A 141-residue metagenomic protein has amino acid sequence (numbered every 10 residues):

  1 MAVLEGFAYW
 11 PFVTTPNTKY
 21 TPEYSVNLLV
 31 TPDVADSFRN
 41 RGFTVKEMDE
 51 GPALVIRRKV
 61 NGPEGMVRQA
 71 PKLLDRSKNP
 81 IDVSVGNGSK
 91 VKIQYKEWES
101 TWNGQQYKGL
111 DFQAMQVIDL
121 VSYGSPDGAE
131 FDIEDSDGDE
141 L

Functional and structural regions predicted by a protein language model:
M1-P63: OB-fold ssDNA-binding interfaces and closely related basic DNA-contact patches used across DNA replication/repair
M1-V3, V121-L141: Acidic, gly/ser/pro-rich intrinsically disordered tails
V30-P32, E97-E99, D119: Beta-strand elements of well-folded, non-transmembrane domains
L54, V91-I93: Broad, structure-driven detector of short, well-ordered beta-strand segments within folded domains
V55-P80: Beta-strand/loop nucleic-acid-binding surfaces
K72-V91, W98-G109: Exposed beta-sheet edge/beta-hairpin loop segments within beta-rich domains
N103-Y123: OB-fold/S1-family single-stranded nucleic acid-binding modules
